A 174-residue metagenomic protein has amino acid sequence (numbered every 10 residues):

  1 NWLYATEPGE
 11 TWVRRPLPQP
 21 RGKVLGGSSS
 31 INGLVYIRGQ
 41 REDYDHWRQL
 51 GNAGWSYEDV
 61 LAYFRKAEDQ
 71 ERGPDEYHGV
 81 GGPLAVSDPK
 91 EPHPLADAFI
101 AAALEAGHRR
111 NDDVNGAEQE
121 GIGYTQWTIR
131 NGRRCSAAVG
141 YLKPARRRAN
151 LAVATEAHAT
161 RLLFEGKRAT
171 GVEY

Functional and structural regions predicted by a protein language model:
N1-R65, E173-Y174: N-terminal glycine-rich phosphate/pyrophosphate-binding loop and immediately adjacent elements
R14, R48-A169: Conserved redox-cofactor binding core of oxidoreductases
